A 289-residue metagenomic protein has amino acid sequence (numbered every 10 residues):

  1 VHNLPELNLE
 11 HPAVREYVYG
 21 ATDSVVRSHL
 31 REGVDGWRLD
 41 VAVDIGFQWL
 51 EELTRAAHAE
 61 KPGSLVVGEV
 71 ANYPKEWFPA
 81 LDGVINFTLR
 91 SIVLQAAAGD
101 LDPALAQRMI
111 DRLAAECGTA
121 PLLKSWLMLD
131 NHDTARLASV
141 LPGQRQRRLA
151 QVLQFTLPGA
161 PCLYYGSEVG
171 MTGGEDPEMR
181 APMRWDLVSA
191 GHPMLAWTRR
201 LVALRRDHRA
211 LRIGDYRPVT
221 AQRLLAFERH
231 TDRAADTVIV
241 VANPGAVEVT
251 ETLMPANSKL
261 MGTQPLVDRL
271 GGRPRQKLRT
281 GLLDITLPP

Functional and structural regions predicted by a protein language model:
V1-E32, L53, A57-A59, E76: Substrate-binding/active-site clefts of carbohydrate-active enzymes
H2, M128-D130, M179: Short, basic/glycine-rich phosphate-binding loops at helix/coil junctions that contact nucleotide phosphates
T22, Q146-R147: Amphipathic coiled-coil/heptad-repeat helices and related helical stalk/stem segments that mediate oligomerization
H29, L39, V66, H132 (+5 more regions): Conserved, mostly hydrophobic/aromatic
D35-A120, S125, P142-Q144, L153 (+6 more regions): Active-site-proximal helices and loops of the catalytic beta/alpha 8
R108, R147, P158-L163, S167-P289: Carbohydrate-interacting/catalytic domains
A135-P142: Short, solvent-exposed helix-loop connector elements
